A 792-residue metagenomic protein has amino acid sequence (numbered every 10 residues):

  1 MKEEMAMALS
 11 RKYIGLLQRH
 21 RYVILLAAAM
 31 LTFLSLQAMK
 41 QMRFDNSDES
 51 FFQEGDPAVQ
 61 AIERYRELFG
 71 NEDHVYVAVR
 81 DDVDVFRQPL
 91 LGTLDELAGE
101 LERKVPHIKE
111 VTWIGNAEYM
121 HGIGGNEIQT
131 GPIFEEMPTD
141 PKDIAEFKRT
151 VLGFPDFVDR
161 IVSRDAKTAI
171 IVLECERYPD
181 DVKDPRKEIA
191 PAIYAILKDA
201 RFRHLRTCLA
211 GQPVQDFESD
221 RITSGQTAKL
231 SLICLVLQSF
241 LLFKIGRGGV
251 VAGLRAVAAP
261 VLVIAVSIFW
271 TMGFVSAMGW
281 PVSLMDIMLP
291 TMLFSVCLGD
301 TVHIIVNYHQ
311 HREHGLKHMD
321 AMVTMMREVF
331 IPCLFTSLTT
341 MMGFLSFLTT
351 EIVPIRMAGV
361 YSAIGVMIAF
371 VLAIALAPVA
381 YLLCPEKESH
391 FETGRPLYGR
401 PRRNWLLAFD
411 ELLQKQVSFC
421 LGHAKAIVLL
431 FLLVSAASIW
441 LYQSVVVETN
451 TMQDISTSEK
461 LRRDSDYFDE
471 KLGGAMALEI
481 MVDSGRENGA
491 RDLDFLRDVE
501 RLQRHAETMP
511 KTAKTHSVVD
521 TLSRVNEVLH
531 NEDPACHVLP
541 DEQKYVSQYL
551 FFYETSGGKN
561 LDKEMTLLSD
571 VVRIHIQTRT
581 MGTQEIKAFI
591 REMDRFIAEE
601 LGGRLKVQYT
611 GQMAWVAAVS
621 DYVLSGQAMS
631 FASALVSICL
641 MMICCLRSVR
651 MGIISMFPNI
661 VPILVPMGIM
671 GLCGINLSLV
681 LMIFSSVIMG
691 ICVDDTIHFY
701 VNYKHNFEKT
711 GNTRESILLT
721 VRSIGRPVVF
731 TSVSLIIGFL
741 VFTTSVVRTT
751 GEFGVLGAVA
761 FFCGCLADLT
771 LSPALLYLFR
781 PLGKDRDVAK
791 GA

Functional and structural regions predicted by a protein language model:
K2-F44, P378-V379, K387, R395-N450 (+2 more regions): Signature of alpha-helical transmembrane segments and their immediate interfacial
M39-V85, L91, P141-V162, V417-S418 (+4 more regions): Solvent-exposed, non-transmembrane loop/terminal regulatory segments of multi-pass membrane proteins
E63, G92, M137-L254, R497-E500 (+1 more regions): Extracytoplasmic
T227, V261, E313-T350, M656 (+3 more regions): Pore- and gate-forming transmembrane helices of large, multi-pass membrane proteins
L241, V275, L334-A377, C639-I643 (+2 more regions): Hydrophobic, glycine/alanine-rich multi-pass transmembrane helices and their short helix-loop junctions in large
G253-I304, M651-Y700, L740, Y777: Hydrophobic transmembrane alpha-helices and their membrane-interface caps in long multi-pass transport proteins
V275-G394, T744-S745: Hydrophobic alpha-helical segments
M292-E313, C333, T340, A375-L376 (+4 more regions): Short helical (or helix-break) motifs at transmembrane helix termini and adjacent helical loops in multi-pass membrane
